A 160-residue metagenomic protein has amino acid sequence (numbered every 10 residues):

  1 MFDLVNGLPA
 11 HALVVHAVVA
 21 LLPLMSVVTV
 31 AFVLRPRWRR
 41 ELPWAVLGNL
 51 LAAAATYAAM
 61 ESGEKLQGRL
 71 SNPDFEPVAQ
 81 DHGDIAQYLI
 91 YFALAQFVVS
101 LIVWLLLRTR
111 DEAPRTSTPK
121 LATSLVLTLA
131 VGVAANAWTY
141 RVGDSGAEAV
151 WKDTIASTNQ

Functional and structural regions predicted by a protein language model:
M1-Q160: Polytopic transmembrane helical bundles with strong interfacial aromatic enrichment
